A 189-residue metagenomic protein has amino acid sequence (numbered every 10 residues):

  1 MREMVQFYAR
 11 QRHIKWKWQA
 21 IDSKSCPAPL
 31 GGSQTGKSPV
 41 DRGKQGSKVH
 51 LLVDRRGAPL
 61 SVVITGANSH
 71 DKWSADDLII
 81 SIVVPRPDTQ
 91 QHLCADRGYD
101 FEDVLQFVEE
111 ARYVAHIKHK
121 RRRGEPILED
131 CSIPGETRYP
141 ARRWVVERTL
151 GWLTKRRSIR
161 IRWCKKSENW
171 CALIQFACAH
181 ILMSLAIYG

Functional and structural regions predicted by a protein language model:
M1-G189: Short alpha-helical elements
